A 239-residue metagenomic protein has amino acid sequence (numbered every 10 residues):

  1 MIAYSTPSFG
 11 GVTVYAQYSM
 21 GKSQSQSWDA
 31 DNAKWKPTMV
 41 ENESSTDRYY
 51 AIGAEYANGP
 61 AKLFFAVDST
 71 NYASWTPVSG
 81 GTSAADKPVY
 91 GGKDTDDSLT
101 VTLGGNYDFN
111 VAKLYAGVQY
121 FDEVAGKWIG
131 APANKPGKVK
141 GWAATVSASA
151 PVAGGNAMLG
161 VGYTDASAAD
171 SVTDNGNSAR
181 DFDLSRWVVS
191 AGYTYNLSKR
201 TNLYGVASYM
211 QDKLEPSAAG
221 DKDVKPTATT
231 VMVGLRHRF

Functional and structural regions predicted by a protein language model:
M1-Q24, T46-R48, A54-K62: Outer membrane beta-barrel
G10-G11, P60, A153-G154, L197-R200: Short loop/turn motifs that connect adjacent beta-strands in outer-membrane beta-barrel proteins
S23-E43, A51: Extracellular/periplasmic Venus flytrap/periplasmic-binding protein
N42-S45, K93-T95: Short Gly/Pro-enriched turn/cap motifs at secondary-structure boundaries
A51-S190: Detector for outer-membrane/organellar transmembrane beta-barrel domains, recognizing the amphipathic beta-strand
D170-D174, Y204-V206, K213-T227: A glycine-biased, small/acidic residue-tolerant capping/turn segment at secondary-structure junctions
S190-S208, D212: C-terminal closing repeat unit and adjoining cap/tail of repeat-based domains
P226-F239: Outer-membrane beta-barrel "beta-signal"
